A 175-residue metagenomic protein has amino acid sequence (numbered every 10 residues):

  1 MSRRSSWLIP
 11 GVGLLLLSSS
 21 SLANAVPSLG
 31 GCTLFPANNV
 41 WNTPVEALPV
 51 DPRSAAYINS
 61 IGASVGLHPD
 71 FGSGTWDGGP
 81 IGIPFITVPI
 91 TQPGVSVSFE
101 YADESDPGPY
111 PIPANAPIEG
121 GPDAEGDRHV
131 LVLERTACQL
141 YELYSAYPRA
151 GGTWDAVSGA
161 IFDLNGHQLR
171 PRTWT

Functional and structural regions predicted by a protein language model:
M1-G11: Bacterial N-terminal signal peptides that target proteins for export
M1-S2, L22-A25: Basic/polar N-terminal segments that are highly enriched at the extreme N-terminus, encompassing both cleavable
I9-S19: Bacterial N-terminal signal peptides
N24-T175: Short, surface-exposed polybasic-aromatic patches that bind anionic ligands, especially phosphate groups
